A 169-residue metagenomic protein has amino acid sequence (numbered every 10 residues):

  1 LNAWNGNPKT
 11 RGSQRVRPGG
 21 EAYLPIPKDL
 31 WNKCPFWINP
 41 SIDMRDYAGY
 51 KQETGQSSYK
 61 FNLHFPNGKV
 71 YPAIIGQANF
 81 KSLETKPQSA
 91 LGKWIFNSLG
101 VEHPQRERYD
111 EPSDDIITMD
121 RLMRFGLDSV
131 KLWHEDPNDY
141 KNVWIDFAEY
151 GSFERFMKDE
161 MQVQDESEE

Functional and structural regions predicted by a protein language model:
L1-P137: Polyanion-binding interface signature
W133-E169: Charge-dense, extended regions
